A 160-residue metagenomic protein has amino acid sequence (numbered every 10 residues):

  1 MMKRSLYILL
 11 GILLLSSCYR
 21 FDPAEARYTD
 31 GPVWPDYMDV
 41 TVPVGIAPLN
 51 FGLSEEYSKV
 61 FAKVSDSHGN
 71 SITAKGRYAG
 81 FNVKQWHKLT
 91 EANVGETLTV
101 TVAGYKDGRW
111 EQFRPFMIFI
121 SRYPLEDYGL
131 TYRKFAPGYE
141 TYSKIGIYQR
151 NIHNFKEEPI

Functional and structural regions predicted by a protein language model:
M1-M2: N-terminal secretory signal peptides that target proteins for export/translocation
S5-L15: Sec-dependent N-terminal signal peptides
C18-I160: Sequence signature of WD/YWTD-type beta-propeller architectures
